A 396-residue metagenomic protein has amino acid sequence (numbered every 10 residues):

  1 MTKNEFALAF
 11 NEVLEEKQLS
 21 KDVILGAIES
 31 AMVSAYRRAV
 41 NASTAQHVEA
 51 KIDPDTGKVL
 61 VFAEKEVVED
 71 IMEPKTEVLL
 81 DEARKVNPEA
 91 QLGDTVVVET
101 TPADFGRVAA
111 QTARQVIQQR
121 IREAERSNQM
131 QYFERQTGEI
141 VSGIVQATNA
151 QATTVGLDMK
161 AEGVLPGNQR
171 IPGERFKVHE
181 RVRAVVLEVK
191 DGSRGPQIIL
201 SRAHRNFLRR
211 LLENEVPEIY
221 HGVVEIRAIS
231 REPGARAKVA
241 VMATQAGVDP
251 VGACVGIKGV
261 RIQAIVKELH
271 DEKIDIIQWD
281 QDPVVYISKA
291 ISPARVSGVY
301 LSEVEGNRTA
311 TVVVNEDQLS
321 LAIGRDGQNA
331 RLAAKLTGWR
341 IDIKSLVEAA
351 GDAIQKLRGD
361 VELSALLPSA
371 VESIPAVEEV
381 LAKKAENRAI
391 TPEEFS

Functional and structural regions predicted by a protein language model:
M1-S396: RNA-contacting regions in translation and RNA-metabolism proteins, encompassing KH/S1 modules where present
